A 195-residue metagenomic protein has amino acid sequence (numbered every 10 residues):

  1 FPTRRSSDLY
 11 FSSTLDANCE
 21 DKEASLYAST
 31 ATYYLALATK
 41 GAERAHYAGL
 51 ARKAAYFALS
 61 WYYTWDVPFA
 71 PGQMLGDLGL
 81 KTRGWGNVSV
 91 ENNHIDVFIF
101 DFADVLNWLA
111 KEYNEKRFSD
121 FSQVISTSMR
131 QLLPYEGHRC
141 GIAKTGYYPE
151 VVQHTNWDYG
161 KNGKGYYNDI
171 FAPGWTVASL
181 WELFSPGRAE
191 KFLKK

Functional and structural regions predicted by a protein language model:
F1, D21-A24, H46-Y47: Extended amphipathic alpha-helical coiled-coil/heptad-repeat regions
P2-S6: Short, small-residue-biased leader/transition segments that mark boundaries at the very start of proteins
D8-Y10, T32: Disordered, low-complexity tails and leader-like regions
Y10-N18, W85-E91: Active-site-adjacent structural elements in folded domains
N18-A36, D96-I99: Aromatic-rich carbohydrate-recognition surfaces in CAZymes
Y34, A38, H46-W65, G72-K195: Terminal, non-catalytic domain-edge segments
